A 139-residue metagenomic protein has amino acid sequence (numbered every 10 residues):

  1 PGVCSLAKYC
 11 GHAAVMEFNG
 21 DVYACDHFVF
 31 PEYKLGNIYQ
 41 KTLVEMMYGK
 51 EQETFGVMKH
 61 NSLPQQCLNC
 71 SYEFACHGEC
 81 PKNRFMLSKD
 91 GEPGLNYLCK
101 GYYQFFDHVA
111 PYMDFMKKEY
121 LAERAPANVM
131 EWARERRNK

Functional and structural regions predicted by a protein language model:
P1-P31, S62, A75, A127-R137: A C-terminal junction/extension of Radical SAM enzymes
A24-H27, P64-N83, G101: Local cysteine-cluster metal-coordination motifs and their immediate loop/turn environment, predominantly Fe-S cluster
H27-S71: C-terminal accessory region of radical SAM enzymes
V29, M86-L87, N96: Aromatic/acidic polysaccharide-binding cleft in carbohydrate-active enzymes
Q40, Y48-E51, P81, F85 (+1 more regions): A generic structural signal for secondary-structure junctions that act as hinges or helix/strand caps at the edges
E79-F85, D90-E92, A110-D114: Short cysteine/histidine-rich zinc-coordinating motifs and their immediately flanking basic loops
P93-K139: Short Fe-S-cluster ligation motifs
